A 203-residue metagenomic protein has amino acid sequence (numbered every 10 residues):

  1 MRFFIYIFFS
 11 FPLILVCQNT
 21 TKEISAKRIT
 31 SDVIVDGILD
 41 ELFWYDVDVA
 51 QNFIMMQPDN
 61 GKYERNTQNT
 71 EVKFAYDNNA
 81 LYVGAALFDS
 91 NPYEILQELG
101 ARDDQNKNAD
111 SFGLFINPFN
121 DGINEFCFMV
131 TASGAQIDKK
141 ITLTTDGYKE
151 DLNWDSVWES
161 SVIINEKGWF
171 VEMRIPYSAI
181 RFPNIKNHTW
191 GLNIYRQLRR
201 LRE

Functional and structural regions predicted by a protein language model:
M1-K22: Bacterial Sec-dependent N-terminal signal peptides
C17-E203: Structural preference for beta-rich elements and adjacent junctions enriched in aromatics
